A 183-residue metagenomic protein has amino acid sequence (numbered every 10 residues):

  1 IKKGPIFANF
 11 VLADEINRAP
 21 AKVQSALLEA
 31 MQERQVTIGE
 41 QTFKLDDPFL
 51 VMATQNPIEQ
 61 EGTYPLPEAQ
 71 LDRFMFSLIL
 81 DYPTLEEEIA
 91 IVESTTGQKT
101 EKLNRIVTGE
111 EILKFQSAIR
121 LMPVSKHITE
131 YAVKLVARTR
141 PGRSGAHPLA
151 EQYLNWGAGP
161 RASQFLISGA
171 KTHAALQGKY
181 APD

Functional and structural regions predicted by a protein language model:
I1-D72, F76-L78: Conserved ASCE/P-loop NTPase catalytic core
N17, A21-Q24, L28-Q32, E59-G62 (+6 more regions): Signal for well-folded cores of large energy- and translation-related assemblies
A21, E68, L85-E86, G109 (+2 more regions): Alpha-helix N-capping/helix-start residues
F49-V51, N56-Q60, D81-E88, T95-K99 (+1 more regions): Conserved nucleotide-binding/hydrolysis micro-motifs of P-loop NTPases
Q70, S77-D81, Q98, Q116-A118: Interdomain coupling/hinge region of P-loop NTPase helicase/AAA+ cores
M75-E86, R105-I106, L121-V124: Conserved AAA+ ATPase "SRH/arginine-finger" region at the nucleotide-binding site
T95-D183: Basic, amphipathic alpha-helical bundle interface domains used for macromolecular binding and assembly
